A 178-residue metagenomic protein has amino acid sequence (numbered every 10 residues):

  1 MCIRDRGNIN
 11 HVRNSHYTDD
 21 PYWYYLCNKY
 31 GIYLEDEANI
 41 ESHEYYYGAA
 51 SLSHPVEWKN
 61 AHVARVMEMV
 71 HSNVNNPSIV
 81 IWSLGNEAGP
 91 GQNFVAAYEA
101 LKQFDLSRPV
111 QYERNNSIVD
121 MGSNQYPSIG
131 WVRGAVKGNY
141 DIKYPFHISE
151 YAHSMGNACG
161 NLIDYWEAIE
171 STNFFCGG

Functional and structural regions predicted by a protein language model:
M1-D5: Conserved small/polar residues in nucleotide/adenosyl-binding loops
H11-G177: Substrate-binding/catalytic cleft of secreted carbohydrate-active enzymes, primarily glycoside hydrolases
